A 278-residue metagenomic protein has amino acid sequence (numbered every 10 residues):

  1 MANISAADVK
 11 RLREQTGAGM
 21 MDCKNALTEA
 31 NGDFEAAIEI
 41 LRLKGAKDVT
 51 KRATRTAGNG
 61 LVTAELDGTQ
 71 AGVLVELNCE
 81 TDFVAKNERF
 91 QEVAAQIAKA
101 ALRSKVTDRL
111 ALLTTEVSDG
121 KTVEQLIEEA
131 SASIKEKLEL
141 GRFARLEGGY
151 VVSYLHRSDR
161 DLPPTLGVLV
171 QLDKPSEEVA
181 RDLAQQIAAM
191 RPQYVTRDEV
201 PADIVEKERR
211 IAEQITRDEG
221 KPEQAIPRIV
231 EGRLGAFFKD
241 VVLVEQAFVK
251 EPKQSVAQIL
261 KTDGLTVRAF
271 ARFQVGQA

Functional and structural regions predicted by a protein language model:
A2-A278: N-terminal assembly/interaction segments in proteins that build large macromolecular machines
